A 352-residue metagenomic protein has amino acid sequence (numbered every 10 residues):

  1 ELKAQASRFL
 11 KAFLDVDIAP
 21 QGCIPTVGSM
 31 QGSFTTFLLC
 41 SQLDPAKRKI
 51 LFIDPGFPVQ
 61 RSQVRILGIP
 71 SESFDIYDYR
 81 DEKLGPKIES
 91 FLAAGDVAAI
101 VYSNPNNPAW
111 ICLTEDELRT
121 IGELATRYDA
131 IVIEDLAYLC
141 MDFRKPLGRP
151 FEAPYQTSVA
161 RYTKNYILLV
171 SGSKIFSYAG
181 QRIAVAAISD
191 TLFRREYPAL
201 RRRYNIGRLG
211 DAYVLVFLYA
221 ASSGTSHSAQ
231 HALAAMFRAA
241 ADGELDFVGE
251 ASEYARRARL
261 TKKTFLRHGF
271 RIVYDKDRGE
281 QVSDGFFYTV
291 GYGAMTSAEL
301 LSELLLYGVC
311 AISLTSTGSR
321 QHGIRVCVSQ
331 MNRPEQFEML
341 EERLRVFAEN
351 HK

Functional and structural regions predicted by a protein language model:
E1, R8, A12, A130 (+4 more regions): N-terminal "arm"/small-domain region of PLP-dependent enzymes with the aminotransferase-like
E1-Y128, I133, L139-Y162, I167: Conserved core of the PLP fold type I
A4, R8, A12, V16-I18 (+3 more regions): PLP-dependent enzyme catalytic core of the Aspartate aminotransferase-like
M30-Q31, G56-P58, D78, P105-P108 (+9 more regions): Short, solvent-exposed loop/turn segments at secondary-structure junctions
G56, H227-Q230, A234, F247-L266 (+1 more regions): Conserved glycine-rich beta-strand-loop-beta hairpin in the small C-terminal domain of fold type I
I131, I167, F287, G323-R325: Structural preference for beta-strand elements that scaffold enzyme active sites
R161-S252: Conserved core segment of the aminotransferase class I/II
A187, T289-G291, C327-S329: Short hydrophobic/aromatic beta-strand micro-patches that form the beta-sheet surface supporting nucleotide- or nucleic
